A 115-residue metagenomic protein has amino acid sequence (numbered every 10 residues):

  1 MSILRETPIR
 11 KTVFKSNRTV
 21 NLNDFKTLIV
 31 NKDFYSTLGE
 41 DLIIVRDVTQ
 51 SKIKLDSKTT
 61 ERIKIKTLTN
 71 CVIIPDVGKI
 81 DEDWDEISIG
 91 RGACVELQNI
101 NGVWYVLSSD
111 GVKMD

Functional and structural regions predicted by a protein language model:
S2-V77, N99-D115: Exposed extracellular interaction/assembly regions and N-terminal maturation sites
G78-I87: A conserved acidic, glycine/proline-rich C-terminal tail/linker
G90-N101: Extracellular disulfide-bonded cysteine-rich modules/repeats
